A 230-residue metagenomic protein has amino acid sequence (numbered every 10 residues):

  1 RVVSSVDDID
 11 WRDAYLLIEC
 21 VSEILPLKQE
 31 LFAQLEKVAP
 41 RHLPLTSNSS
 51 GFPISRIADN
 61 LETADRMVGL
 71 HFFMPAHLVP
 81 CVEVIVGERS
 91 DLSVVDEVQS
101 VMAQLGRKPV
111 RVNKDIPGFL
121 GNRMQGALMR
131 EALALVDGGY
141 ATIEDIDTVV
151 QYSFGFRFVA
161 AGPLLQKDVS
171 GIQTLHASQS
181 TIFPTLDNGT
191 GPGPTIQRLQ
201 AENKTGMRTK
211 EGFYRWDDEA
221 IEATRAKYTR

Functional and structural regions predicted by a protein language model:
R1-P44, F52: Rossmann-like NAD(P)-binding element
W11, P44-R123: Rossmann-fold dinucleotide-binding core
R12, P26, E30-K37, D59 (+4 more regions): Replace "anionic and nucleotidyl ligands
P80-C81, L128-A132, A177-I182: A general alpha-helix detector
S93, Q104-R111, G138, I143-R230: NAD(P)-dependent Rossmann-like dehydrogenase/reductase catalytic/cofactor-binding core
Q104, Q125-E131, Q151: Structural/interface elements that position substrates and couple domains in central-metabolism enzymes
G126, V136-G138: AAA+ ATPase "lid" subdomain C-terminal helix
